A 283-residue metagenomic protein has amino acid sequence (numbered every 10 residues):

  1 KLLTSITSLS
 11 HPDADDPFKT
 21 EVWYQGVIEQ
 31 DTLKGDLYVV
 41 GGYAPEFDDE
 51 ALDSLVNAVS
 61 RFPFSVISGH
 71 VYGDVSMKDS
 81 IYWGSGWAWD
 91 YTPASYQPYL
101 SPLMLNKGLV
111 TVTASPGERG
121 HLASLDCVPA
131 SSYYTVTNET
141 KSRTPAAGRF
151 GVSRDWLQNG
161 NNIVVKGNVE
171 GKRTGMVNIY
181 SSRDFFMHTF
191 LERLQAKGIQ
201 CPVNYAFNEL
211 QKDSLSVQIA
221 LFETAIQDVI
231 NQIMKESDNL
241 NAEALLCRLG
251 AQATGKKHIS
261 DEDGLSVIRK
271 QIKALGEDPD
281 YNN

Functional and structural regions predicted by a protein language model:
L2-S8: Active/ligand-binding-proximal structured segments within catalytic/core domains that scaffold catalytic residues
S10-P279: Conserved serine DD-peptidase/penicillin-binding transpeptidase domain and beta-lactam-recognizing active-site
N282-N283: Short acidic/histidine-rich active-site segments
